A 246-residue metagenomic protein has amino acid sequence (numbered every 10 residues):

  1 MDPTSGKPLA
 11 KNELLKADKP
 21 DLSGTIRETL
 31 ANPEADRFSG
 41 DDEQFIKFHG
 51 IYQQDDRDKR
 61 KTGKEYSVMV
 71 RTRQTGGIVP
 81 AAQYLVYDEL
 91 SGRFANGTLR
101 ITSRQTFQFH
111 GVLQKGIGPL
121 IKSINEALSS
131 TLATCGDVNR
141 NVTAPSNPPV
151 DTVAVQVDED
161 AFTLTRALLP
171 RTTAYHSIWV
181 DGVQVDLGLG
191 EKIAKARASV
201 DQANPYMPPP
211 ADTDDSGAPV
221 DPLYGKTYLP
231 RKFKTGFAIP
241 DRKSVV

Functional and structural regions predicted by a protein language model:
M1-S23: Intrinsically disordered, low-structural-confidence terminal and linker regions
D2, A10, D41-D42, D158 (+1 more regions): Serine/threonine-rich low-complexity intrinsically disordered regions
K16-K19, T25-R27, A31, D41 (+4 more regions): General structural signal for secondary-structure boundaries
E28-I78, R140-P148, F233-T235: Short glycine-/aliphatic-rich beta-strand segments at the starts of folded cytosolic domains
S67-V246: Small-residue-enriched alpha-helical segments and adjacent helix-cap loops that form tight helix-helix packing
